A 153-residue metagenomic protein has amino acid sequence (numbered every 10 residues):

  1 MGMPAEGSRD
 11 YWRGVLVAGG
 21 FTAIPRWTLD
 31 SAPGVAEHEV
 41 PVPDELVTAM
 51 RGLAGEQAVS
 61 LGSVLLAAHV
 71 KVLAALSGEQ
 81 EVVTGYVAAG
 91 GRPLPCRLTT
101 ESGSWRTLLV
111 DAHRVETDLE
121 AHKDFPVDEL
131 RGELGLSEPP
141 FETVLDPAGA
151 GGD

Functional and structural regions predicted by a protein language model:
M1-R9, A54-G62, L76-G152: His-Asp-centered acyl/peptidyl-transfer active-site segments
M3-V59: Flexible, P/S/T/G-rich "lid" or insertion loops adjacent to the active sites of thioester-utilizing
G19, G152-D153: Short glycine-aromatic motifs
